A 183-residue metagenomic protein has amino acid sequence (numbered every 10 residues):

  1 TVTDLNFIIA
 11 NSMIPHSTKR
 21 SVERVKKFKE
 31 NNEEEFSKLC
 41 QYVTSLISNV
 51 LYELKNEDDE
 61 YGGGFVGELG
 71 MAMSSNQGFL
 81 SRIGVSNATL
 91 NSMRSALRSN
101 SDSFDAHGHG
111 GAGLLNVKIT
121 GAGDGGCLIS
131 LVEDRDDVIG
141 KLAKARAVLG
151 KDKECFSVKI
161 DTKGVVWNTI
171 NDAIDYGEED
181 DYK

Functional and structural regions predicted by a protein language model:
T1-A122, I129-K183: C-terminal nucleotide
